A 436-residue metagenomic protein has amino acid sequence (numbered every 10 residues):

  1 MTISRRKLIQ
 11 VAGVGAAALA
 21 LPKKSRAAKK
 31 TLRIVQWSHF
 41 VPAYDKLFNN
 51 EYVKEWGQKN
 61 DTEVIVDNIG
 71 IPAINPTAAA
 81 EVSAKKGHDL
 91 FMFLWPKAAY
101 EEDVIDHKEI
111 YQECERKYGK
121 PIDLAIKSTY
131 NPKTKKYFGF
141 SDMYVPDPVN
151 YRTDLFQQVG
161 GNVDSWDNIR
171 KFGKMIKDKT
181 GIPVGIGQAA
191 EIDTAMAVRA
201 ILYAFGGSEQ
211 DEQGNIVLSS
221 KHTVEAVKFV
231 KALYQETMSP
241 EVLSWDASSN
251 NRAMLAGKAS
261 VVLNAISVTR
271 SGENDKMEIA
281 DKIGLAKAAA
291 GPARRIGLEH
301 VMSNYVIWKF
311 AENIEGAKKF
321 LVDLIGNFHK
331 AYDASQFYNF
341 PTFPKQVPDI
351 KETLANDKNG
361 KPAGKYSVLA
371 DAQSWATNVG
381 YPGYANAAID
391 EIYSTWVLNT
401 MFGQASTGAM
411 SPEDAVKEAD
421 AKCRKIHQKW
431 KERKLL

Functional and structural regions predicted by a protein language model:
M1-G15: N-terminal secretory signal peptides and thylakoid transit peptides that target proteins across membranes
K29-K30, K54-I122, D154-D164, N251-A253 (+3 more regions): Extracytoplasmic "Venus flytrap"/periplasmic binding protein-like
E63, N68, P132-T134, A363-K422: C-terminal capping/gating helix-and-loop segments adjacent to ligand/active sites or protein-protein/ligand interfaces
F93-P148, R170, A197-A200, K282-A289 (+2 more regions): Hinge/lid segment of periplasmic solute-binding proteins
E109-D123, G185, F205-V227, N274-E278 (+5 more regions): Short, solvent-exposed loop/beta-turn-alpha elements that line the ligand-binding surface or hinge of extracytoplasmic
K133-D142, D147, R170-I216, H222 (+1 more regions): Extracytoplasmic/periplasmic solute-binding protein
G173-M175, G214-S244: Glycine-centered hinge/linker elements that transmit conformational signals in sensory and ligand-binding systems
S267-A280, G291-W396, K434-L435: C-terminal lobe and pocket-closing loops of periplasmic/extracytoplasmic Venus-flytrap solute-binding proteins
